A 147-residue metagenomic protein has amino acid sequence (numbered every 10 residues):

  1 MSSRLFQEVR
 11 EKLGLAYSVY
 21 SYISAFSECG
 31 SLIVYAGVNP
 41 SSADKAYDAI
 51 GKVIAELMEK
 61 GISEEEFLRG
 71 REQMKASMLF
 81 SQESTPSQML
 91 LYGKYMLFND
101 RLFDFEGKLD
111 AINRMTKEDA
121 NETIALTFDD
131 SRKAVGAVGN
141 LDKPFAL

Functional and structural regions predicted by a protein language model:
M1-S3, A111: His/Glu-based metal-binding/catalytic segments typifying zinc-dependent metallopeptidases
F6, L32, F145-L147: Aromatic-residue hotspot detector
E8-E59, E64-R114, R132-G139: M16 family metallopeptidases and their MPP-like homologs
E122: Pyridoxal 5′-phosphate
A125, D129-L147: Proteolytic maturation boundary segments
